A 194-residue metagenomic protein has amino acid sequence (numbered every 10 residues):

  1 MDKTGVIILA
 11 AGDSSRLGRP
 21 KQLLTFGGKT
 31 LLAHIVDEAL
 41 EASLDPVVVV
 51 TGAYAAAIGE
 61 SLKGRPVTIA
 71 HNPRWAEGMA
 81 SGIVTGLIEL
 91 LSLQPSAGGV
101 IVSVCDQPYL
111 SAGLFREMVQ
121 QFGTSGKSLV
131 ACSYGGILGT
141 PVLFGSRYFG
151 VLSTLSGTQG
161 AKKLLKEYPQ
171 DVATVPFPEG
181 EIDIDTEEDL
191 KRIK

Functional and structural regions predicted by a protein language model:
D2, V6, G150, T154-K194: Conserved alpha/beta core of the MobA/IspD/sugar-nucleotide pyrophosphorylase nucleotidyltransferase superfamily
D2-G52, G59: N-terminal glycine-rich phosphate-binding loop and ensuing alpha1 helix
G12-S14, Y54, W75, C105-P108: Short glycine-rich anion-binding loops that position phosphate/pyrophosphate groups of nucleotides and phosphorylated
T25, Y109, L143, D183-I184: Short aromatic/basic micro-patch
F26, A70-N72, C132, V175 (+1 more regions): Hydrophobic residues at beta-strand termini and immediately following loops that shape nucleotide-binding pockets
A33-G99: Conserved N-terminal catalytic core of the sugar/cofactor nucleotidyltransferase
A53-Y54, R74, G78, R147 (+3 more regions): Short beta->alpha linker loops
A76-S146: Conserved beta-loop-beta/alpha segment of the NTase-like Rossmann-fold superfamily that binds/positions NTPs
